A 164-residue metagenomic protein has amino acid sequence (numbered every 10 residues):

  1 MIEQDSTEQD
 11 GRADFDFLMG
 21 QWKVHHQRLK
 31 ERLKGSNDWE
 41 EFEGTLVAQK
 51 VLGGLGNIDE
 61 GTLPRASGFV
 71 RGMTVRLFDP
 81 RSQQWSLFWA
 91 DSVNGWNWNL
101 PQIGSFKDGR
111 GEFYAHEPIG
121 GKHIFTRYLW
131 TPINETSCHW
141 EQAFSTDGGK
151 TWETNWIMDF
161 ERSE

Functional and structural regions predicted by a protein language model:
M1-E164: Hydrophobic small-molecule pocket/channel-lining residues, especially in calycin-type beta-barrels
